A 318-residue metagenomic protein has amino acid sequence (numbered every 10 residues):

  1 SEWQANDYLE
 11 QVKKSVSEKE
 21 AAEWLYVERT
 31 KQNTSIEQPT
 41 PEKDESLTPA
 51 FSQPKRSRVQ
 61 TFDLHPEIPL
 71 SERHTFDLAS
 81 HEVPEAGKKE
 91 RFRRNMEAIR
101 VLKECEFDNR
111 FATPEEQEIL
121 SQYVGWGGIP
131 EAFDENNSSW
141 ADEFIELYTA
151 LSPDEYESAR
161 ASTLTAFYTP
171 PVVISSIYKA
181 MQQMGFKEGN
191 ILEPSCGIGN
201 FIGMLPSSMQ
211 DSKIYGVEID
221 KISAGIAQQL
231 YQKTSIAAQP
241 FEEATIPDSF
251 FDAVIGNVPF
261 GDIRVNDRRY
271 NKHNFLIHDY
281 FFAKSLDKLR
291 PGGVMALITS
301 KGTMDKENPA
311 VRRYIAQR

Functional and structural regions predicted by a protein language model:
W3-R29: A short, charged, amphipathic alpha-helix used as a generic interaction element across diverse proteins
Y26, T30-E72: Acidic, low-complexity intrinsically disordered tails
R73-L230: Class I S-adenosyl-L-methionine
V217-K221, I226, N274-R318: Conserved Class I SAM-dependent methyltransferase catalytic core
K233-F241: Conserved SAM-binding strand-loop segment of SAM-dependent methyltransferases
T245-I255: A short acidic, Gly/Pro-enriched loop at the edge of an enzyme's catalytic core that lines a small-molecule cofactor
I255-F260, I298: Amphipathic alpha-helical repeat scaffolds
